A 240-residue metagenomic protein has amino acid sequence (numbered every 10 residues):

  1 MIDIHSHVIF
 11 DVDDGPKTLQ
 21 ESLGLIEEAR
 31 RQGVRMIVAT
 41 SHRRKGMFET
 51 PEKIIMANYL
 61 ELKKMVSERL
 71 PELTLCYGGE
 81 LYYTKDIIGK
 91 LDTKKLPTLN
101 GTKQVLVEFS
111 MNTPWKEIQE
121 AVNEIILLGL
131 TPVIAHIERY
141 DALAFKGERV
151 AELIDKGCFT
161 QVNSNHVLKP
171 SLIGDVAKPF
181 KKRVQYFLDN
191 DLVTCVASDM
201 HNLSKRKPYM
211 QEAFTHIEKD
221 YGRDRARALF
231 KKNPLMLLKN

Functional and structural regions predicted by a protein language model:
M1-L73: An N-terminally biased module of ancient metal coordination in phosphate/nucleic-acid-related enzymes
I2-I4, V38-T40, C76-G79, V133-A135 (+2 more regions): Active-site neighborhood of phospho(di)ester-bond hydrolases with catalytic His/Asp-centered motifs
V8-L19, V107-T113, V167, S171-D175: Active-site mouth loops of central-metabolism enzymes
R44-M47, Y82-T84, R139-L143, V167-P170 (+1 more regions): Active-site environment of divalent metal-dependent phosphoester hydrolases
E49-Q161: Extended substrate/RNA-proximal surfaces in nucleic-acid metabolism proteins
G157-S171: His/Asp/Glu-enriched short active-site or ligand-binding loop at hydrolase and phosphoryl-transfer sites
N190-K207: Short acidic/histidine-rich active-site segments
M210-N240: Mid-to-C-terminal alpha-helical segments outside catalytic/metal-binding sites
